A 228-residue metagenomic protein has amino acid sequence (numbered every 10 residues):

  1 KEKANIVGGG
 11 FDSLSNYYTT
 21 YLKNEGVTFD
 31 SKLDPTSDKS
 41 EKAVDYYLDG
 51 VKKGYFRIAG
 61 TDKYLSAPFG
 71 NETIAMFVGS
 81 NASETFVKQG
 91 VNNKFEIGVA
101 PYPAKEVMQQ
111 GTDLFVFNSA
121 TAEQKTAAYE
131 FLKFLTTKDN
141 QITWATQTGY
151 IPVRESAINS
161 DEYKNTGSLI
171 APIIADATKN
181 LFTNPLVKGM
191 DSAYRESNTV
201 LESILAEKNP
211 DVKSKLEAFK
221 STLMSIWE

Functional and structural regions predicted by a protein language model:
K1, S31-A59: Glycine-centered hinge/linker elements that transmit conformational signals in sensory and ligand-binding systems
K1-K3, S83-G90, M224: Pocket-flanking alpha-helical
K1-K32: Extracytoplasmic/periplasmic solute-binding protein
T28-F29, K53, S119-A128, S203: Short helix-loop capping/hinge motifs at secondary-structure junctions, enriched in acidic/polar residues
R57-G70: Short helix-initiation/N-cap motifs at beta->coil->alpha
A75-S80: Paired acidic/hydrophobic, glycine-rich loop segments that form the ligand-binding mouth/hinge of periplasmic-binding
Q89-I151: Extracytoplasmic/periplasmic substrate-recognition and gating elements
N93, T146-S203: Long, aromatic- and glycine/proline-rich binding clefts that accommodate carbohydrate-like moieties
